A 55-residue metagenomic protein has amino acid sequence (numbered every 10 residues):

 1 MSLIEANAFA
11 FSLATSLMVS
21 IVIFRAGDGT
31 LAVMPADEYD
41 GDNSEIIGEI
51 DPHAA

Functional and structural regions predicted by a protein language model:
M1-V19: A short, charged, amphipathic alpha-helix used as a generic interaction element across diverse proteins
F24-A55: Detector for the mature cores of small, proteolytically processed and post-translationally modified peptide effectors
